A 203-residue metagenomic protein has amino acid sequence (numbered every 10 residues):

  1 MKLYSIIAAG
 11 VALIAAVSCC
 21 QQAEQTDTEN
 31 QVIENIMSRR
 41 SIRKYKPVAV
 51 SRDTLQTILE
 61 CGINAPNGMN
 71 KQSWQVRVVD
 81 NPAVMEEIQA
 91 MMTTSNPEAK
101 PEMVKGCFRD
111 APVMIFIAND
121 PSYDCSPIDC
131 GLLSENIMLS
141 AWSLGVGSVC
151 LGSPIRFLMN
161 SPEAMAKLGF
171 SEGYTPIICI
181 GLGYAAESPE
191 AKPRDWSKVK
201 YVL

Functional and structural regions predicted by a protein language model:
L3, A8-L203: Acidic, surface-exposed loops and disordered segments
